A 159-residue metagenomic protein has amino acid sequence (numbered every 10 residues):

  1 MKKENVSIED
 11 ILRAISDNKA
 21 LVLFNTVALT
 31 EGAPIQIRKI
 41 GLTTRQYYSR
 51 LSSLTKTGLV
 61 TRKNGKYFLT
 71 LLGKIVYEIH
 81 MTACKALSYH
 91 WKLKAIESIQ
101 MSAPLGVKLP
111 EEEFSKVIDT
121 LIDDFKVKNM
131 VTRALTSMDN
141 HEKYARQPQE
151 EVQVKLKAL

Functional and structural regions predicted by a protein language model:
M1-V22: Short alpha-helical segments that sit at the start of domains
S16, N25-L29, M81: Short, locally clustered residues in the helix-turn-helix/winged-helix DNA-binding domain
L23-T26, T30-I40: Short acidic, hydrophobic short linear motifs in intrinsically disordered regions
A28, S52-K56, E78: Residue-level detection of the helix-turn-helix DNA-binding "recognition helix"
I40-K56, R62: Short amphipathic alpha-helical interaction segments
T61, G65-L72, V76: Minor-groove-contacting beta-hairpin "wing" of winged helix-turn-helix DNA-binding domains
K74-M101: Short, amphipathic alpha-helical interaction segments positioned at domain boundaries
L93-L159: Exposed, interaction-prone assembly regions rather than primary DNA-binding/catalytic cores
